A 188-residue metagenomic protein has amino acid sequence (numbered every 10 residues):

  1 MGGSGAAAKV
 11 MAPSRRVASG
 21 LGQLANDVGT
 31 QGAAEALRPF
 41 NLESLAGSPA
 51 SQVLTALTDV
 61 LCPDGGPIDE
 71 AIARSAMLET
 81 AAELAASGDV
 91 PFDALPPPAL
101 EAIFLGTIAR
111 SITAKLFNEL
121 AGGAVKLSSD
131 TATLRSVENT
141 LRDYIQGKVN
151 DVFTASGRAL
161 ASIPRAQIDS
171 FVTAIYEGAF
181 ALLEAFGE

Functional and structural regions predicted by a protein language model:
M1-K9, A185-E188: Extended, prion-like low-complexity intrinsically disordered regions
A8-T107: Long amphipathic alpha-helical segments with strong coiled-coil/leucine-zipper propensity
A82-V90, I112-T113, F117, A121: Short helix-capping and hinge/turn segments at secondary-structure transitions, especially at repeat and domain
N118, G122-E188: Alpha-helical oligomerization segments
